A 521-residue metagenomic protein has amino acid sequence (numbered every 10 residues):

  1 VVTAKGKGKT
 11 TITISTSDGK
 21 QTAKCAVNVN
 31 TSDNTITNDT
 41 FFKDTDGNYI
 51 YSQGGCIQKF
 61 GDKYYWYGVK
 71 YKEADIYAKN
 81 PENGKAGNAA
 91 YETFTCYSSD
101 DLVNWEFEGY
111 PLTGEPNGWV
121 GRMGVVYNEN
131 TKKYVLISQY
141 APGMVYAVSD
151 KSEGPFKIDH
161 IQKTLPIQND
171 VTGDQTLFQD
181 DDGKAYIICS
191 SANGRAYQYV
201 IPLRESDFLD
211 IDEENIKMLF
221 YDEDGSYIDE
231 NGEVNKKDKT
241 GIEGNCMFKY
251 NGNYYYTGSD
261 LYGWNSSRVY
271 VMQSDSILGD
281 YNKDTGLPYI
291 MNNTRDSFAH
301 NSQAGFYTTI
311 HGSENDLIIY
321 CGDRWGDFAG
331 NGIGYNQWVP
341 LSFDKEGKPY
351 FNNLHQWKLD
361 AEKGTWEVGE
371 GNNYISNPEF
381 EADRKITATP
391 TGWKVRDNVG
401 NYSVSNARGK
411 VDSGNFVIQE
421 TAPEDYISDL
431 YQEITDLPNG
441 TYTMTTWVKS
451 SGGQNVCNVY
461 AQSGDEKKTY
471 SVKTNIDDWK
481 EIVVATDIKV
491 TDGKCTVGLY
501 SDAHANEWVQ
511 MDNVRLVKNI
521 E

Functional and structural regions predicted by a protein language model:
V1-S32: Extracytoplasmic soluble-region selector
V2-A4, L136, I187, F351 (+1 more regions): Generic recognition of long tandem-repeat/solenoid scaffolds
T3-K5, D100, T435: Surface-exposed loop and edge beta-strand positions of immunoglobulin-like domains
G6-G8, Q21-A23, A90, G143 (+8 more regions): Short loop/turn segments at connectors of secondary-structure elements within structured domains
G8, N30-T387, S403, A407-K410 (+2 more regions): Carbohydrate-active catalytic/glycan-binding domains of CAZyme proteins, especially the secreted or lumenal ectodomains
S15-G19, G61, A141, N251 (+1 more regions): Short strand-coil-strand connectors
K20-C25, D159, D284, Q337 (+2 more regions): Extracellular and select intracellular beta-sandwich modules with Ser/Thr-enriched, small-residue motifs on
T365-E521: Extracellular and organelle-lumenal recognition/adhesion modules and their flexible linkers in secreted
